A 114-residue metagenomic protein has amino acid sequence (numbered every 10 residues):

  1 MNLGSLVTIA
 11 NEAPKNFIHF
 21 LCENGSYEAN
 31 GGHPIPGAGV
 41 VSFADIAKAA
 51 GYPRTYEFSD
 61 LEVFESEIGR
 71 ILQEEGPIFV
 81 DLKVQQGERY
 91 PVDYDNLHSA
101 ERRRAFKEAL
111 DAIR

Functional and structural regions predicted by a protein language model:
M1-A112: Thiamine diphosphate
